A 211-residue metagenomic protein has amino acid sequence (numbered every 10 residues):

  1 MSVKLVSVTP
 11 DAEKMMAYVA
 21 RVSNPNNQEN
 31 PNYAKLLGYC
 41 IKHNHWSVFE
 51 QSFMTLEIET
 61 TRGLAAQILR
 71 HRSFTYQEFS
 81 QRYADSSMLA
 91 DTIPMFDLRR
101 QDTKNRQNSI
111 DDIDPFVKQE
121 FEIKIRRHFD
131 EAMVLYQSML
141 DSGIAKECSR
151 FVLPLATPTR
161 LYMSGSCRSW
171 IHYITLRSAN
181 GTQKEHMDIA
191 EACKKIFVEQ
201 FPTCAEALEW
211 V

Functional and structural regions predicted by a protein language model:
M1-V211: Family-specific signature for flavin-dependent thymidylate synthase
